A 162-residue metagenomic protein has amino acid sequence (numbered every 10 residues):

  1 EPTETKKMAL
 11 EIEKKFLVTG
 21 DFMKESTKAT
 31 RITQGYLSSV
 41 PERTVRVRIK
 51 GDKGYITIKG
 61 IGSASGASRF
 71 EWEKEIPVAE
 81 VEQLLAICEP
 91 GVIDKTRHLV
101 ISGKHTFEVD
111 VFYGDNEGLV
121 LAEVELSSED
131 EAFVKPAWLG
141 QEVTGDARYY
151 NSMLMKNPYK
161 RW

Functional and structural regions predicted by a protein language model:
E4-W162: Phosphate-end processing signature that detects enzymes handling 5′-triphosphorylated RNA and polyphosphate
